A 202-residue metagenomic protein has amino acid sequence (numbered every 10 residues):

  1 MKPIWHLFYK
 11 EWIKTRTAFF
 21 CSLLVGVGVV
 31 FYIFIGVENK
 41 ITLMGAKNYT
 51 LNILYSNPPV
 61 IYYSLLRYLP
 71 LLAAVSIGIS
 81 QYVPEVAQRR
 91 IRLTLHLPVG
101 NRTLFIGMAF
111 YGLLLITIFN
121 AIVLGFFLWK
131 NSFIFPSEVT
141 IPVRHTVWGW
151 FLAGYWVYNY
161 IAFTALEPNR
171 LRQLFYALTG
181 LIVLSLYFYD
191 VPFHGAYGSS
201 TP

Functional and structural regions predicted by a protein language model:
M1-Y68, S80, L166, R170-P202: Hydrophobic alpha-helical transmembrane segments
K2, L69-L72, S76, P84-Q88: Generic alpha-helical scaffold signal
P3, Q88-R92, N159: Short, well-structured alpha-helical interface segments that form or flank functional binding sites
V30-I41, N48-A74, I106-R170: Secretory targeting signals
G78-R90, I122-F135, E167-S185: Alpha-helical membrane-embedding segments and immediately adjacent membrane-interface amphipathic helices
Q81-Y111: Helix-loop-helix units of permease transmembrane domains in multi-pass membrane transporters, especially ABC
V99-F119, F188-T201: C-terminal halves and exits of single transmembrane alpha-helices
